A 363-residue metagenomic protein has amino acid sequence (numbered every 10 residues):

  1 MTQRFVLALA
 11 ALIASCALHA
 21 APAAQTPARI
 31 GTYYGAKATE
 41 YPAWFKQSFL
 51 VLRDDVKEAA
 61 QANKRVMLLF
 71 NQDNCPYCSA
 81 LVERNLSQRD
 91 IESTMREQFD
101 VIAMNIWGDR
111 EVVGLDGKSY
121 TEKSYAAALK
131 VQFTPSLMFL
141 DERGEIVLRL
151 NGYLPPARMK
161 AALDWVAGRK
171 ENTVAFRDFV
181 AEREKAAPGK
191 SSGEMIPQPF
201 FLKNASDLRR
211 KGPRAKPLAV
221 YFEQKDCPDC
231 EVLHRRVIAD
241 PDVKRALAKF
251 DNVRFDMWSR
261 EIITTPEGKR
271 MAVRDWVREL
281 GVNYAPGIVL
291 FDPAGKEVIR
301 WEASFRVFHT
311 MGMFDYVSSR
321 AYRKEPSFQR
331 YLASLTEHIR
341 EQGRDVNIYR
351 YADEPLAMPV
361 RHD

Functional and structural regions predicted by a protein language model:
M1-L7: Bacterial N-terminal signal peptides that target proteins for export
L7-A17: Bacterial N-terminal signal peptides
A21-V66, D73-R89, I106-L218, F222-A248 (+1 more regions): Proteins that catalyze or organize thiol-disulfide redox chemistry and the adjacent proteostasis machinery handling
M95: Active-site-proximal cofactor/substrate-binding loop regions of enzyme domains
V101-M104, N252-F255: Conserved alpha/beta-hydrolase
